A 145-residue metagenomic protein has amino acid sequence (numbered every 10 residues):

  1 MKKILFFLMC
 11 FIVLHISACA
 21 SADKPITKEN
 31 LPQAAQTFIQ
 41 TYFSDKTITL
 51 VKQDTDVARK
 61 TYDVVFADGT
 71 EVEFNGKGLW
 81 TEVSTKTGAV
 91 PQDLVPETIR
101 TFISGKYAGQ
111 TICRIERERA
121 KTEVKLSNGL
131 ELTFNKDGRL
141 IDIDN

Functional and structural regions predicted by a protein language model:
M1-P25, I39: Bacterial Sec-dependent N-terminal signal peptides
D23-N145: Interaction-mediating elements
